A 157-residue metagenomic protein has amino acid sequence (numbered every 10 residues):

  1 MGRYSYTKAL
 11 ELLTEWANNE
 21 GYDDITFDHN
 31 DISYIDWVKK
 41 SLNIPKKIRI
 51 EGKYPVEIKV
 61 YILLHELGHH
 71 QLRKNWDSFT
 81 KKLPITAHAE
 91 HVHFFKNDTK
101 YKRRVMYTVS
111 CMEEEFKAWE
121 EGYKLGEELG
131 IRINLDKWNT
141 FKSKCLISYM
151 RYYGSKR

Functional and structural regions predicted by a protein language model:
R3-A9, T14-K59, L67-K74, F79-T80: Active-site scaffold of zinc-dependent metalloenzymes
D36-S41, T80-A87, F116-W119, Y123: A broadly tuned preference for mixed-charge, low-complexity surface segments
P55-I58, K100-R157: Long, well-structured alpha-helical subdomains associated with metal-dependent extracellular/ecto-lumenal hydrolases
L67, F79-T80, I85-A87, M150 (+1 more regions): General N-terminal targeting signals
R73-E114, N139: Post-HEXXH active-site segment of zinc metalloproteases
